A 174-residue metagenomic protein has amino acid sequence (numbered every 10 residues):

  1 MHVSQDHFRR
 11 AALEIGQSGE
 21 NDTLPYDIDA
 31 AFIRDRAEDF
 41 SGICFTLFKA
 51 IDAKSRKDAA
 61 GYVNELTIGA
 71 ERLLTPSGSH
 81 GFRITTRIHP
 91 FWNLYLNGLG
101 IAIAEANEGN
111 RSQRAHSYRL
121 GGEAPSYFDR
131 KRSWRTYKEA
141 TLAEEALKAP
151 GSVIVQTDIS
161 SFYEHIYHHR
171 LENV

Functional and structural regions predicted by a protein language model:
M1-V174: Conserved two-metal-ion catalytic palm core of "right-hand" nucleic acid polymerases, unifying RNA-dependent RNA
